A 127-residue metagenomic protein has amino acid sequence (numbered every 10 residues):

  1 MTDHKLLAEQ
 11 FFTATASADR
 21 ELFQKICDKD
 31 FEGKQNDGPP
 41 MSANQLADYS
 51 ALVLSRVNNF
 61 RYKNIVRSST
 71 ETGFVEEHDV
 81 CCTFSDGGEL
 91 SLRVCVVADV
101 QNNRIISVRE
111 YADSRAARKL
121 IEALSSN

Functional and structural regions predicted by a protein language model:
M1-K25, K29, L124-N127: Short, low-complexity N-terminal intrinsically disordered segments enriched in polar/charged residues
A8-F11, L22-F23, F31, L46 (+3 more regions): Hydrophobic pocket/interface hotspot
R20-E71: A solvent-exposed, acidic/Ser-Thr-rich amphipathic alpha-helical stretch
C27, V80-C82, V96, A112: Short beta-strand segments enriched in hydrophobic/aromatic residues within well-folded beta-rich domains
S50, Y62-S68, D79-V80, R93-D99: Hydrophobic/aromatic beta-strand elements that line small-molecule binding cavities or substrate pockets in beta-rich
N58, K63-I65, Q101, I106-R109: A short, local hydrophobic-aromatic micro-motif
C81-L90: Short, cysteine-centered beta-strand-loop-beta hairpins and adjacent loop/turn segments enriched in charged/polar
R109-N127: Low-complexity, intrinsically disordered terminal/linker segments enriched in charged and Gly/Pro repeats
